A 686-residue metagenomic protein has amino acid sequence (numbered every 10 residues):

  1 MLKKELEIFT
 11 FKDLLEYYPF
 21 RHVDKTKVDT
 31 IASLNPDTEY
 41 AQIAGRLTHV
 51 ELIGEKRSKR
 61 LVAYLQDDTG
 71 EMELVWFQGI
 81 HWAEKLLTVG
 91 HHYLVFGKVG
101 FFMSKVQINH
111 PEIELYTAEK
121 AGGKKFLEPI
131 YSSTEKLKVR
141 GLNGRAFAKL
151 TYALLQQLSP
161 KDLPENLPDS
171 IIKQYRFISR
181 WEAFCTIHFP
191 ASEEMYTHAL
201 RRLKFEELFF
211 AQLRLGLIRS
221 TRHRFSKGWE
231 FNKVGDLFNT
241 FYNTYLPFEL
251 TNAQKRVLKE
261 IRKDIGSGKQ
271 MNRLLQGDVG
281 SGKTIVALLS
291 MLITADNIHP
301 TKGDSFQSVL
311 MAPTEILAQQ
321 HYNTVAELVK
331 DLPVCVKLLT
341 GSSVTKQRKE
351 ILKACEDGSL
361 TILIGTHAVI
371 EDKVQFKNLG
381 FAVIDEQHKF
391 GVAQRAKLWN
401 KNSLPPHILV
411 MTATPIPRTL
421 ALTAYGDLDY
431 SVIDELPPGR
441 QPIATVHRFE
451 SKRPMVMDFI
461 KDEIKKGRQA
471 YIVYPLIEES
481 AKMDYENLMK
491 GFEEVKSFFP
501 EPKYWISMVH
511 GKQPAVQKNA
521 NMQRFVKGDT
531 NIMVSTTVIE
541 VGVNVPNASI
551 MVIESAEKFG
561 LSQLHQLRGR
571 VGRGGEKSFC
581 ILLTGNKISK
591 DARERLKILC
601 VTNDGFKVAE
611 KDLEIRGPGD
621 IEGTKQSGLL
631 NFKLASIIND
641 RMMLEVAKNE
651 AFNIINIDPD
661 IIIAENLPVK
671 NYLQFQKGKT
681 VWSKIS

Functional and structural regions predicted by a protein language model:
M1, E5-F9, W229-Q276: Conserved pre-motif I regulatory segment
Y17-T48, D162: OB-fold nucleic-acid-binding modules
R46, K98-V99, A556, R570: Short, surface-exposed secondary-structure boundary micro-motifs
I53-Y245: Upstream accessory/linker segments immediately N-terminal to the RecA-like ATPase cores of bacterial MutS and a subset
N109-P111, Y116-A118, F381, K397-L398 (+9 more regions): N-terminal cationic and glycine-rich segments that engage phosphates or anionic surfaces
Q270-K597: Inter-lobe coupling/hinge segments of SF2-like helicase ATPases
M522-I532, I539-P546, M551-E554, G569 (+3 more regions): Accessory helical-bundle/CTD segments and flexible terminal tails appended to RecA-like ATPase motors
